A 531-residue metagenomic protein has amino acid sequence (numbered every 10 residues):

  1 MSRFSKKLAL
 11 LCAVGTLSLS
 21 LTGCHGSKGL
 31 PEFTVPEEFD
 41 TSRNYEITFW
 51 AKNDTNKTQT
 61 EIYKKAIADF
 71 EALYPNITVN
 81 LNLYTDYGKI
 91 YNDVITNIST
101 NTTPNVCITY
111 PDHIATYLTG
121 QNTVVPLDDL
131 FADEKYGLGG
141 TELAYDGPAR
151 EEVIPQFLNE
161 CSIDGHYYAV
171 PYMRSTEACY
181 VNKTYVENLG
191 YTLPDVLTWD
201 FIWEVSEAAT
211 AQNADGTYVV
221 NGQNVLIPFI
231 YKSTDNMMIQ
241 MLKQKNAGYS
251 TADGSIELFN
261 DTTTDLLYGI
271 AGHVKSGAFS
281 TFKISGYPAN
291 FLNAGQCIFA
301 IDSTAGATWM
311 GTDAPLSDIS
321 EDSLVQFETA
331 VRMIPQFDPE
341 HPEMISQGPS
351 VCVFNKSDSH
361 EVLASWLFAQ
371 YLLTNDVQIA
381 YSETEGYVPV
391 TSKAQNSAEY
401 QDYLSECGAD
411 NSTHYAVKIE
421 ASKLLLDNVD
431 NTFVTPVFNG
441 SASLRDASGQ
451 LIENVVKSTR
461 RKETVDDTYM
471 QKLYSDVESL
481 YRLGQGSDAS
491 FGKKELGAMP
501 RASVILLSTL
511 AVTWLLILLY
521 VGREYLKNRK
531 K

Functional and structural regions predicted by a protein language model:
T22-G23: C-terminal motif of bacterial Sec signal peptides marking the signal peptidase cleavage site
F39, P111-T176, Y218-G222, S320-P335: Hinge/lid segment of periplasmic solute-binding proteins
N44-T48, N53-A115, N290: Early extracytoplasmic/lumenal segment of secretory-pathway proteins
N105-I108, I298-S303, W309-M310: Paired acidic/hydrophobic, glycine-rich loop segments that form the ligand-binding mouth/hinge of periplasmic-binding
F157-Y172, E177, D200-I256: Extracytoplasmic/periplasmic solute-binding protein
V205-E207, T251-S285, T329-A330, I334: Glycine-centered hinge/linker elements that transmit conformational signals in sensory and ligand-binding systems
Y268, G272-F279, P315-A394: Extracytoplasmic/periplasmic substrate-recognition and gating elements
S412, A416-K531: Conserved C-terminal helix/tail region of periplasmic/extracytoplasmic solute-binding proteins
